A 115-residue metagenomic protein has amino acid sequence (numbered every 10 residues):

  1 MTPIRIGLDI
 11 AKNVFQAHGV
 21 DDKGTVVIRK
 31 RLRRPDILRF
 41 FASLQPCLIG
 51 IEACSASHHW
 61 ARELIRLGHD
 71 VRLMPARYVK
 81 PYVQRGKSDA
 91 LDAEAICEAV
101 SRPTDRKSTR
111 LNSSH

Functional and structural regions predicted by a protein language model:
M1-R110: Phosphate- and other anionic-substrate recognition elements at nucleic-acid/protein interfaces
L111-H115: Positively charged, low-complexity/disordered segments
